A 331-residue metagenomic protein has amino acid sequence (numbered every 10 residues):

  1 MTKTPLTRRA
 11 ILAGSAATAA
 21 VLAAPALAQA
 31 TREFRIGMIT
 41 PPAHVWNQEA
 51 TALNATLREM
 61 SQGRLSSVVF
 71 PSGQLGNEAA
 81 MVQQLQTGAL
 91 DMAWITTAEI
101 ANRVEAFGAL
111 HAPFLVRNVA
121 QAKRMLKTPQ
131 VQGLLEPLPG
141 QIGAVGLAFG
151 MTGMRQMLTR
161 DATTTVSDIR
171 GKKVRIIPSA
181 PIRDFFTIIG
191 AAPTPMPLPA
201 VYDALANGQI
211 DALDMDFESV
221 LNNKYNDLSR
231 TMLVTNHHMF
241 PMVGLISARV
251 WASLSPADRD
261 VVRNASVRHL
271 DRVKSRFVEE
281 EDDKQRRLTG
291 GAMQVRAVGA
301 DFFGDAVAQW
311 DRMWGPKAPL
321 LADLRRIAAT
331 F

Functional and structural regions predicted by a protein language model:
T2-L6, A10-A20, L27-A122, Q130-G133 (+1 more regions): N-terminal secretory/targeting leader peptides
